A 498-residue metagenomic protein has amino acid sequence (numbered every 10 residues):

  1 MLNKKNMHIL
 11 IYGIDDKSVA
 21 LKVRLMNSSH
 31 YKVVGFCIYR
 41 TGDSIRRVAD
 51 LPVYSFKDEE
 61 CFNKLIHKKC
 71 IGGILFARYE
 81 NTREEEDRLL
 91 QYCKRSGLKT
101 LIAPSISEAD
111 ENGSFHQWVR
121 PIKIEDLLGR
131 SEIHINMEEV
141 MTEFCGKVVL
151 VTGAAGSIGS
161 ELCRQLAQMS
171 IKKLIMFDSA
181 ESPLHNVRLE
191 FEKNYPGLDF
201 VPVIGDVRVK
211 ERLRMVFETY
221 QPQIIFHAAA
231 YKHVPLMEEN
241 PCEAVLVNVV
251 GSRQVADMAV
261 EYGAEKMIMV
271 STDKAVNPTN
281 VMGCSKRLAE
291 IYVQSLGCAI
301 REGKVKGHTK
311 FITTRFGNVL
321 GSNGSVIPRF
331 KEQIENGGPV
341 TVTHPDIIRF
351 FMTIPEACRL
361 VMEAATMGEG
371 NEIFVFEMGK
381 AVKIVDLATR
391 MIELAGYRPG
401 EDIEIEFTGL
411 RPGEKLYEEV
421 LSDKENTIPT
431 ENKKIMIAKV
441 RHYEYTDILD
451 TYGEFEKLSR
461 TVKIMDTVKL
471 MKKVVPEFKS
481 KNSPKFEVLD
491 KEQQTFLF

Functional and structural regions predicted by a protein language model:
M1-A103, S179-N186, K193, F200-V201 (+1 more regions): A solvent-exposed beta-alpha-beta segment
N27-H30, H134, E139-M141, S295-F498: Strand-loop microenvironment adjacent to phosphate/nucleotide-handling motifs in alpha/beta enzyme folds
L51, E86-V148, V260: Flexible, Lys/Arg-rich cytosolic regulatory linkers and terminal tails that connect or flank
I66, C70-I71, I171-K172, F217-F226 (+2 more regions): Proline-aspartate-enriched helix->loop->beta-strand connector
R83-A103, K173-A180, T219, I224 (+1 more regions): NAD(P)-cofactor binding segment of oxidoreductase domains
D110-G113, H227, Y231-V234, E238-E290 (+2 more regions): Conserved Rossmann-fold NAD(P)-dependent oxidoreductase catalytic core, especially the SDR/UDP-sugar
V149-M169: N-terminal Rossmann NAD(P)H-binding glycine-rich loop of SDR-like oxidoreductase domains
I204-I224: Conserved Rossmann-fold cofactor-binding substructure of NAD(P)-dependent oxidoreductases
